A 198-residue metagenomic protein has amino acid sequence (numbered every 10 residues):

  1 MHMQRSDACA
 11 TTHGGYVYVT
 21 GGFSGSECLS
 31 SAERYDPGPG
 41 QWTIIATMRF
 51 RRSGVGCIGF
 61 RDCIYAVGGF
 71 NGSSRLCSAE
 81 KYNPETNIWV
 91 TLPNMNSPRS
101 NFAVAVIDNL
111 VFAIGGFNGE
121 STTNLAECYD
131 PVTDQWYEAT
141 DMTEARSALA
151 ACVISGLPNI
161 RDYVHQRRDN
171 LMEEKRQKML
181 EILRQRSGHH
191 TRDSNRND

Functional and structural regions predicted by a protein language model:
M1-D198: Kelch-like beta-propeller repeat domains
